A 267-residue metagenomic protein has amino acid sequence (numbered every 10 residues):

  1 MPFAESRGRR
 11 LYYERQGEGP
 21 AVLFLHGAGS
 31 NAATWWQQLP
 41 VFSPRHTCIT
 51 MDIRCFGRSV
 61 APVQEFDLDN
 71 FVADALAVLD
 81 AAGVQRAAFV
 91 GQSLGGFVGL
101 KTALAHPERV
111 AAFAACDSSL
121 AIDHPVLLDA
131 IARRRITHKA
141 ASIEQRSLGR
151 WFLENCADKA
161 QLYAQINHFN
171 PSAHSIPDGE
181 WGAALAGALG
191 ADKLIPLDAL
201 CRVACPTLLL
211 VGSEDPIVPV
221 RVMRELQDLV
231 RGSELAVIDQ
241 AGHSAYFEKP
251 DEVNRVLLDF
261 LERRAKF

Functional and structural regions predicted by a protein language model:
M1-V22, P44-H46, V84-Q85, R255-F267: Alpha/beta-hydrolase fold catalytic core
R7-Q64: Conserved HGGG/HGGXW glycine-rich cap/lid loop of the alpha/beta-hydrolase fold
P40, I49-L94, R255: Active-site loop/oxyanion-hole signature of alpha/beta-hydrolase fold enzymes
L100-A105, A111-S142: Flexible "cap/lid" loop of the alpha/beta hydrolase fold
H124-V126, S142-C201: Conserved alpha/beta-hydrolase catalytic His-Asp/Glu region
V203, L209-V211, D215: Short beta-strand/loop motif that positions the catalytic acidic residue of the alpha/beta-hydrolase fold
P216-V222: Conserved alpha/beta-hydrolase "acid-adjacent" motif
G232-F267: Catalytic active-site module of serine/aspartate enzymes centered on a nucleophile-bearing elbow/loop
